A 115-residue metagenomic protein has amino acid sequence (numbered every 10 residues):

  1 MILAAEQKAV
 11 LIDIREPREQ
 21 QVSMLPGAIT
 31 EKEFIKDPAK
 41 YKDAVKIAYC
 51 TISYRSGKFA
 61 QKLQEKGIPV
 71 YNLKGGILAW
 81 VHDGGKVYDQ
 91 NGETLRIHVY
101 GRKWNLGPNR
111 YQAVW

Functional and structural regions predicted by a protein language model:
M1-A5: A short, well-structured juxtamembrane/interface segment
E6-Q7, L63: Extracytoplasmic
A9, K46, V70-Y71: Hydrophobic anchor at the start of a short beta-strand that flanks the dinucleotide cofactor-binding loop
V10-R15: Short hydrophobic beta-strand that contains or immediately precedes a catalytic carboxylate
R18: N-terminal carbohydrate-binding/catalytic regions of secreted carbohydrate-active enzymes
Q21-K42, G57-W115: Rhodanese-like catalytic fold shared by cysteine-dependent sulfurtransferases and DSP/PTP-type phosphatases
Y49-C50: Metallo-beta-lactamase
S53-Y54: Residue-level detector of alpha-helix initiation sites
